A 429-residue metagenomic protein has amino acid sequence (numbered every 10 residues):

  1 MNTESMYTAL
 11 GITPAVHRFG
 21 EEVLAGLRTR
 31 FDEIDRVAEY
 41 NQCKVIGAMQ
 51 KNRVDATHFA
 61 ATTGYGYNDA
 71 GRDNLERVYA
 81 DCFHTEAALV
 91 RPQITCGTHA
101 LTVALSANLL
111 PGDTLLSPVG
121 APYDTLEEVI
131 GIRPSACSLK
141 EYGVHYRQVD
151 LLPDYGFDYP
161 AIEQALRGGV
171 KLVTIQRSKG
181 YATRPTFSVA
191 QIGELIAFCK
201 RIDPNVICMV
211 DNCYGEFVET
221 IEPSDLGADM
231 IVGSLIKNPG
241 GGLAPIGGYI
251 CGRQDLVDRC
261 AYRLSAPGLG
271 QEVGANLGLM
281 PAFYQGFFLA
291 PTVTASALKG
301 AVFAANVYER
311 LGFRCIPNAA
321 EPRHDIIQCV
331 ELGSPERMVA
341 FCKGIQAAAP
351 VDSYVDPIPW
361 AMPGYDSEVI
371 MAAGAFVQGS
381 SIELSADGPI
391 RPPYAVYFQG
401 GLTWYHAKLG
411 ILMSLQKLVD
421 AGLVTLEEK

Functional and structural regions predicted by a protein language model:
T3-L24, R28, D35, V45-K51 (+9 more regions): Conserved PLP-enzyme active-site core in the AAT-like
A38-Q42: Acidic, PIN/NYN-like endoribonuclease modules and their adjacent C-terminal/linker elements
H58, T62-T63, L89-P92, I326-E331: Short glycine-rich or small-residue beta-strand-to-loop segments that form or flank ligand, phosphate, metal/Fe-S
E76: Generic structural marker for isolated residues within well-ordered, non-membrane alpha-helices of soluble domains
E309-E428: Conserved C-terminal alpha-helix-loop-beta "cap" of PLP-dependent enzymes that closes/shapes the active-site mouth
